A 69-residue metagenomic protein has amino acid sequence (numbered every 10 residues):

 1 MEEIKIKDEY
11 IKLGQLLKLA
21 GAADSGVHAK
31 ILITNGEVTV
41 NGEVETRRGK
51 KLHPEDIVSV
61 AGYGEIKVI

Functional and structural regions predicted by a protein language model:
M1-I11: A detector for short, charged/polar N-terminal pre-domain segments
E3, V58-I69: A positively charged, amphipathic N-terminal helix/segment that binds anionic biomolecules
E9, G36, G64: A generic "binding-loop/recognition-motif" signal
K12-P54: A basic, amphipathic helix-loop patch mediating RNA/tRNA/ribosome contacts
